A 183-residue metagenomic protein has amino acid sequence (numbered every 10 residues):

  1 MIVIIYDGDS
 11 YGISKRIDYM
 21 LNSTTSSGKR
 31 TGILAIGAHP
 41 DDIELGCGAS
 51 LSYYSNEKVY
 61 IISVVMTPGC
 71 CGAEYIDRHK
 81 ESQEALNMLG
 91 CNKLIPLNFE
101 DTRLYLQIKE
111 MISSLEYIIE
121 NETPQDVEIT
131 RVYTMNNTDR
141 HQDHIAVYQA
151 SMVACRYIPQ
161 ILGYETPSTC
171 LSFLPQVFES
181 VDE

Functional and structural regions predicted by a protein language model:
I4-L34, L106-E183: Metal-dependent de-N-acetylase/amidase catalytic core
G32-P40, E44-Y75: ATP-dependent adenylation/pyrophosphate-handling site
D41, T67, S82, L94 (+1 more regions): Divalent metal-coordination and catalytic microenvironments
S63, I95-L97, G163: A structural preference for short, hydrophobic beta-strand core positions in alpha/beta folds
P68-A73, E100-L104, N136-H141: Short histidine/acidic/glycine/proline-rich micro-motifs that form metal- and phosphate-coordinating active-site loops
G72-L89: Glycine-rich phosphate-binding loop and adjoining beta1-alpha1-beta2 segment of Rossmann-like nucleotide-binding folds
L89-T102: A conserved beta-strand->alpha-helix junction
